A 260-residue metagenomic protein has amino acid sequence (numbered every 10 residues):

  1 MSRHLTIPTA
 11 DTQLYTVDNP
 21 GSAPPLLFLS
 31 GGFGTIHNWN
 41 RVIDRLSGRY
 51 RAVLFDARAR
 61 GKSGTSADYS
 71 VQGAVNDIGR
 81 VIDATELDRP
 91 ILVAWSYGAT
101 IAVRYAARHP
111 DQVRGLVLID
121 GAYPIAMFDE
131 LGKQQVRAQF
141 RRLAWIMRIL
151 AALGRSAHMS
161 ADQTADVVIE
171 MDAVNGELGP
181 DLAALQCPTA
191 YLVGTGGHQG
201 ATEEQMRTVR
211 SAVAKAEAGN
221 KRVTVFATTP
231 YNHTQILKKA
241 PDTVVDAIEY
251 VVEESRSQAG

Functional and structural regions predicted by a protein language model:
M1-Q13: N-terminal cap/lid segment of alpha/beta-hydrolase-fold proteins
A10, D44, V53-V93, Y97: Active-site loop/oxyanion-hole signature of alpha/beta-hydrolase fold enzymes
Q13-G64: Conserved HGGG/HGGXW glycine-rich cap/lid loop of the alpha/beta-hydrolase fold
D56-R60, A122, Y231-N232: Short beta-to-alpha linker loops that shape the active-site pocket of alpha/beta-hydrolase fold enzymes
D88-M127: Conserved hydrolase catalytic core segment
A152-T189, V193-G200: Hydrophobic, aromatic-rich cap/lid helix
G197-Y231, A240: Conserved loop-alpha-helix segment in the C-terminal half of the alpha/beta-hydrolase fold that carries the catalytic
K221-G260: Catalytic active-site module of serine/aspartate enzymes centered on a nucleophile-bearing elbow/loop
